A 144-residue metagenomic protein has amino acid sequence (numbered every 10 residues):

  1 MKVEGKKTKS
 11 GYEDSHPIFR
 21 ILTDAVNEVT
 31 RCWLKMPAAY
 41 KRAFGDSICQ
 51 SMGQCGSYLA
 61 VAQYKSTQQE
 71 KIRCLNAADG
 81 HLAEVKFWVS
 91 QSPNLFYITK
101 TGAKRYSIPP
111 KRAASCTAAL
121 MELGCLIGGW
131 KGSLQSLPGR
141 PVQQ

Functional and structural regions predicted by a protein language model:
M1-Q144: Amphipathic alpha-helical assembly/interaction segments
